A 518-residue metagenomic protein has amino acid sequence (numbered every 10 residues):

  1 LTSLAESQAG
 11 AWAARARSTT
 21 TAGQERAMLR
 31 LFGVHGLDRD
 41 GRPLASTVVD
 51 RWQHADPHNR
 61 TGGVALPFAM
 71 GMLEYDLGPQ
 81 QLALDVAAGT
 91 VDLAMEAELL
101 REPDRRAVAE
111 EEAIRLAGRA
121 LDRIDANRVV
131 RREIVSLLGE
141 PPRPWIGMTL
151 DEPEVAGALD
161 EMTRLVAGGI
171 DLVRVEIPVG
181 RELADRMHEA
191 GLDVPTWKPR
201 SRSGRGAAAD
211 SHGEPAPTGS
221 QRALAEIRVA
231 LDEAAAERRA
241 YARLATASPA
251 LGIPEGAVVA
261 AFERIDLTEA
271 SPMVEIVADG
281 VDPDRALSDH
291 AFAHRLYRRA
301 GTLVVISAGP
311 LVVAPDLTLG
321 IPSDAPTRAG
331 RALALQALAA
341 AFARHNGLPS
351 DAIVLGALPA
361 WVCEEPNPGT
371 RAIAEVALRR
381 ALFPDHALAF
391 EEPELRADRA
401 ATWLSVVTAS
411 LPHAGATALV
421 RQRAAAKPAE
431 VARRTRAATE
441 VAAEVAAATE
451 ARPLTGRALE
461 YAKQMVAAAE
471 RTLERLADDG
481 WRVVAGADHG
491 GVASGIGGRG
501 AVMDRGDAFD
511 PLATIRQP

Functional and structural regions predicted by a protein language model:
L1-A158, R164-I170, I177-E182, M187-A225 (+7 more regions): Long, compositionally biased, glycine/small-hydrophobic-enriched stretches that function as flexible linkers, tethers
A117-D122, L137-P141, I146-G415, A425-E444: Helix-rich catalytic cores of soluble enzyme domains
A418-R421: Segments surrounding the PLD/"HKD" phosphodiesterase catalytic module and close analogs
